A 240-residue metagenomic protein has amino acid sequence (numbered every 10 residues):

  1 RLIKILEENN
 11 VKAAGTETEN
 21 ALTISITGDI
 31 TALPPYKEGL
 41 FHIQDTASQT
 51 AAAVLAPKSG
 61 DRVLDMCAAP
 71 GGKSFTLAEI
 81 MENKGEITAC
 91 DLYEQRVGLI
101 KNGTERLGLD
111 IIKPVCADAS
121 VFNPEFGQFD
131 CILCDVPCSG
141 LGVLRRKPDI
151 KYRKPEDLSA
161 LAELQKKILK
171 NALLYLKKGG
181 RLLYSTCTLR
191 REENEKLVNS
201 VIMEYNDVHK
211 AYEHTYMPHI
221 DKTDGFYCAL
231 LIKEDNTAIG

Functional and structural regions predicted by a protein language model:
R1-G240: S-adenosylmethionine
